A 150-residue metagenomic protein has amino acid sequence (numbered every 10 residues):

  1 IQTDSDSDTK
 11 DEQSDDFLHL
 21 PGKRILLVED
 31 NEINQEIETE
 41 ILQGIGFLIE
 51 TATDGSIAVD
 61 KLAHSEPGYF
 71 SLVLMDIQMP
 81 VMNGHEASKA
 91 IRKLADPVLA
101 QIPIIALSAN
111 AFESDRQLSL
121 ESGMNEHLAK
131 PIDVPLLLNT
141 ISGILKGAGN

Functional and structural regions predicted by a protein language model:
I1-N150: C-terminal compact regulatory domains
